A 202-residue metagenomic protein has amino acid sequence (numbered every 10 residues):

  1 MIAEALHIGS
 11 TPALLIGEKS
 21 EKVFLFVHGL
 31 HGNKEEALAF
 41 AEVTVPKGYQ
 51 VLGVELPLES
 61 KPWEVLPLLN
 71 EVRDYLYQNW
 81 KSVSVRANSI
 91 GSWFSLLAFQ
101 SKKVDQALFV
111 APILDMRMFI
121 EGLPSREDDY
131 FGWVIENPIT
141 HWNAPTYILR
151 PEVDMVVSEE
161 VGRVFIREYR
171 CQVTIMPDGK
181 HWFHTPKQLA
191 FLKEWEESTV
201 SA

Functional and structural regions predicted by a protein language model:
G9-P12, I16-K47, L52-L58: Short, surface-exposed "cap/lid" segments of acyl-processing enzymes
L56, L108-M118: Active-site nucleophile loop of the alpha/beta-hydrolase fold
S60-Q78: Alpha/beta-hydrolase active-site loop
W63, G179-F191: Catalytic histidine-centered segment of alpha/beta-hydrolase-like enzymes
R86-S95: Gly/Ala-rich beta-loop-alpha elbow adjacent to hydrolase catalytic centers
G122-T140: Active-site nucleophile elbow and catalytic-triad environment of alpha/beta-hydrolase enzymes
W142, I148-R150, D154: Short beta-strand/loop motif that positions the catalytic acidic residue of the alpha/beta-hydrolase fold
M155-V161, H184: Conserved alpha/beta-hydrolase "acid-adjacent" motif
